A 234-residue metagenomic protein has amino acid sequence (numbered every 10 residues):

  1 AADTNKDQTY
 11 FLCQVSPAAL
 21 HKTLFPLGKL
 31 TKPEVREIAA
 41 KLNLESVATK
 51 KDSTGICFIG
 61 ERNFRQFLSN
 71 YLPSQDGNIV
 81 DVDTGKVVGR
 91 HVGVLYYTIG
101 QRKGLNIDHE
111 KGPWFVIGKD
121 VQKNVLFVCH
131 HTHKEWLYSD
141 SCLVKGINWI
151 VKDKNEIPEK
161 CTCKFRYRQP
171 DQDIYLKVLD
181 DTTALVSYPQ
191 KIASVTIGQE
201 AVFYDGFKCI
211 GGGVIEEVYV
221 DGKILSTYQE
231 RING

Functional and structural regions predicted by a protein language model:
A1-S226: Nucleotide-activated chemistry modules centered on ATP-dependent adenylation/adenylyltransferase
I224-G234: Acidic, low-complexity intrinsically disordered tails
